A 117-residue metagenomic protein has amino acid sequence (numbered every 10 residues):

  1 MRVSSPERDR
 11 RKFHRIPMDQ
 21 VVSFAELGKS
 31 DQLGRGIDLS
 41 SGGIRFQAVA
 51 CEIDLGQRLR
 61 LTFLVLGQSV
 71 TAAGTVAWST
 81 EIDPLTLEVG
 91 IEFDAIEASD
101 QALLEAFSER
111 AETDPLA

Functional and structural regions predicted by a protein language model:
M1-S41, E105-A117: N-terminal helix initiation/capping motif
I16, I53-L55: Short, well-ordered loop/turn sites that connect or cap secondary structure elements
M18, Q32, L59, V70-A72 (+1 more regions): Hydrophobic core residues within well-ordered beta-strands of beta-rich domains
Q20-A25, G56-S69: Short conserved beta-strand and strand-loop elements enriched in small hydrophobics with frequent Asp/Gly
L27, S41, S79-L85: Short, conserved beta-turn/loop elements at beta-strand boundaries and strand-helix junctions
G34-R35, A72-W78: Short beta-strand-centered aromatic/proline hotspots
R45-A48, E81-F93: Short, solvent-exposed secondary-structure boundary/capping segments
G56-Q57, T62-L64, Q101-E112: Extended Gly/Ser/Thr-rich low-complexity repeat segments, especially those forming or decorating extracellular
